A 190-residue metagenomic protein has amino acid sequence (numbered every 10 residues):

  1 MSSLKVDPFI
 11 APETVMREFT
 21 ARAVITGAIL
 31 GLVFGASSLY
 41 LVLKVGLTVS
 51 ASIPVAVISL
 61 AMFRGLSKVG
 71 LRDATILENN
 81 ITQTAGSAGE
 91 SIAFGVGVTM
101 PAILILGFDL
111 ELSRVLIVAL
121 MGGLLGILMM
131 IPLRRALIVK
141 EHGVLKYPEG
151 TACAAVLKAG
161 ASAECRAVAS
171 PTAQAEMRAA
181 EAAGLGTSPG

Functional and structural regions predicted by a protein language model:
M1-G190: Alpha-helical multipass membrane-protein architecture
